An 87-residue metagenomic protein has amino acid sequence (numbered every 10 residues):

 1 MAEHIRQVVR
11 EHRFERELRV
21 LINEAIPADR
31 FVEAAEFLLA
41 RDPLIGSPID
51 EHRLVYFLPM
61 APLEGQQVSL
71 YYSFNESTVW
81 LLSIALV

Functional and structural regions predicted by a protein language model:
M1-Q67, F74-W80, L86: Basic, Lys/Arg-enriched alpha-helical interface segments
